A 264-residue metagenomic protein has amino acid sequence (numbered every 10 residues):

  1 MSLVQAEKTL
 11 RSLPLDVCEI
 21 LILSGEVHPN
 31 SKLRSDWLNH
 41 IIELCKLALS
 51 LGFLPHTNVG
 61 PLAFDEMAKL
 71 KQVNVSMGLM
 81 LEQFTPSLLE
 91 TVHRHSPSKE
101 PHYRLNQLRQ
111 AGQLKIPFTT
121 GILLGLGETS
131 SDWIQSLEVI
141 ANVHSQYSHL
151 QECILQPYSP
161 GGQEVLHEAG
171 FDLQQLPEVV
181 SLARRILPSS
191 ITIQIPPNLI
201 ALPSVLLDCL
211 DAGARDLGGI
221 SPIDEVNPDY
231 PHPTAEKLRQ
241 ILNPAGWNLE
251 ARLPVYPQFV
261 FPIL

Functional and structural regions predicted by a protein language model:
M1-S145: Conserved Radical SAM active-site core
L51, I134-L264: Auxiliary Fe-S-binding modules of radical SAM enzymes
